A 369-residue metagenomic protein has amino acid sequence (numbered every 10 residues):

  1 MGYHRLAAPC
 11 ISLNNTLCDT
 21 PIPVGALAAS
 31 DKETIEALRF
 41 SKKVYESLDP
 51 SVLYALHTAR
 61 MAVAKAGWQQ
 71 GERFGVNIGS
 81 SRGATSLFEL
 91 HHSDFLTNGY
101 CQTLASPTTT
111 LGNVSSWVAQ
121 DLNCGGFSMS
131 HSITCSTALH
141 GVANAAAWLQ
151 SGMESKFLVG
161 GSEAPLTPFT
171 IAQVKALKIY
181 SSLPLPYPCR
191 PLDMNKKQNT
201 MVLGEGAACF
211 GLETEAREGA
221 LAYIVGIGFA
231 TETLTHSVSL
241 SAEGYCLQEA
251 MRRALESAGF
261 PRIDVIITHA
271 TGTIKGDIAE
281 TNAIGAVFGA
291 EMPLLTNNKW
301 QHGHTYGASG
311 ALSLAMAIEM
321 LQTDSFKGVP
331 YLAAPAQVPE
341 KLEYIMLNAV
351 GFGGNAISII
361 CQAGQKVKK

Functional and structural regions predicted by a protein language model:
M1-V24, L185-S257, D264-V265, K366-K369: Condensing-enzyme catalytic core mediating Claisen C-C bond formation in acyl metabolism
H4, A59, V76, V118 (+9 more regions): Conserved small-residue
I11-L53, G83-N144, M153, A176-V202 (+2 more regions): Conserved catalytic cysteine-centered active-site region of acyl-thioester-dependent Claisen-condensing enzymes
Y54-A66, G112-V114, G141, A242-A258 (+1 more regions): Short, well-ordered amphipathic alpha-helical segments that serve as non-catalytic structural scaffolds within diverse
K65-G75, G79, H92-T103, W117-F127 (+7 more regions): Structural signature of cysteine-dependent C-C bond-forming condensing enzymes
S80-R82, I133-T137, G161-L166, G228-E232 (+4 more regions): Acidic, glycine-rich active-site loops and adjacent beta-strand->loop/helix elements that engage anionic groups
L87-H91, P168-Q173, L234-S237, D277-A279 (+1 more regions): Short acidic, glycine/serine/threonine-rich loops at helix termini
